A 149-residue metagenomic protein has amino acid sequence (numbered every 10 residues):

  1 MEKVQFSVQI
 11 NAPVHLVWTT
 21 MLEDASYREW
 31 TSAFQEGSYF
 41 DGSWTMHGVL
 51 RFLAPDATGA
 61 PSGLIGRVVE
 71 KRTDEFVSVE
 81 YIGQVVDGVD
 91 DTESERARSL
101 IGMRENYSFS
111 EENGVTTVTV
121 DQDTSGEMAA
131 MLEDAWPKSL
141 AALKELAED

Functional and structural regions predicted by a protein language model:
M1-S38: Hydrophobic ligand-binding cavity/cleft-lining segments
K3-Q9, V14, V49, G63 (+3 more regions): Intrinsic-disorder/low-complexity, polar/charged segments enriched in Ser/Thr/Lys/Arg/Asp/Glu/Gln
F6-P13, E29-T31, A54-E75, A130-L132: Generic detector of contiguous secondary-structure segments
V17-M21, Y27, L50, V68 (+4 more regions): Hydrophobic pocket/interface hotspot
D41-S43, T58-N113: Hydrophobic-ligand binding "helix-grip"
W44-F52: Short coil-to-beta transition motif at edge beta-strands of beta-rich domains
I82-D87, D121-E127: Short, solvent-exposed aromatic-acidic interface loops
R98-I101, T117, D123-D149: A conserved amphipathic terminal alpha-helix motif
